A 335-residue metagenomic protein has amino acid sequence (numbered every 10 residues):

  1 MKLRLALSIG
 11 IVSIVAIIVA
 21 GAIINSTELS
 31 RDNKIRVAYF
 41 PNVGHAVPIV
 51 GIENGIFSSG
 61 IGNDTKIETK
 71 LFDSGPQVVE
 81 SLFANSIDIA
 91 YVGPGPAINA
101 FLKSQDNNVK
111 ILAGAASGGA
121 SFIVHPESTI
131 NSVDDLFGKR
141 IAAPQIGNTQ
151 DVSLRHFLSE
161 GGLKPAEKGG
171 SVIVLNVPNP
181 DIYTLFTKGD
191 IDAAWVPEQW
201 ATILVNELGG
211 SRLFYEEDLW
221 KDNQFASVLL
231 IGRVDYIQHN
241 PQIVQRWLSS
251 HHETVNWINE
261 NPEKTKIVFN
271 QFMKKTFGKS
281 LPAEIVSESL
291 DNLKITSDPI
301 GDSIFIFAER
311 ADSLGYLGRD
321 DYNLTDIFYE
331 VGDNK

Functional and structural regions predicted by a protein language model:
M1-K34, K335: Short, low-complexity disordered leader/linker segments with a strong preference for bacterial N-terminal type II
L7, L29-N176, D192-E198, L213-F214: Short, glycine-/small- and polar/acidic-enriched structural segments that line small-molecule recognition paths
I35, I87, K139-P144, K188-I191 (+3 more regions): Second-shell loop/turn segments in exported
H45, I49, G75, V79 (+14 more regions): Extracytoplasmic/secreted envelope proteins and their assembly/folding machinery, especially bacterial periplasmic
S58-T65, D218-D222, D291-I300: Short, solvent-exposed loop/beta-turn-alpha elements that line the ligand-binding surface or hinge of extracytoplasmic
P94, Q105, K168-S171, L175 (+1 more regions): Pocket-lining segment of extracytoplasmic ligand-binding domains
I237-G318: Secondary-structure end/capping motifs
A308-K335: Conserved C-terminal helix/tail region of periplasmic/extracytoplasmic solute-binding proteins
